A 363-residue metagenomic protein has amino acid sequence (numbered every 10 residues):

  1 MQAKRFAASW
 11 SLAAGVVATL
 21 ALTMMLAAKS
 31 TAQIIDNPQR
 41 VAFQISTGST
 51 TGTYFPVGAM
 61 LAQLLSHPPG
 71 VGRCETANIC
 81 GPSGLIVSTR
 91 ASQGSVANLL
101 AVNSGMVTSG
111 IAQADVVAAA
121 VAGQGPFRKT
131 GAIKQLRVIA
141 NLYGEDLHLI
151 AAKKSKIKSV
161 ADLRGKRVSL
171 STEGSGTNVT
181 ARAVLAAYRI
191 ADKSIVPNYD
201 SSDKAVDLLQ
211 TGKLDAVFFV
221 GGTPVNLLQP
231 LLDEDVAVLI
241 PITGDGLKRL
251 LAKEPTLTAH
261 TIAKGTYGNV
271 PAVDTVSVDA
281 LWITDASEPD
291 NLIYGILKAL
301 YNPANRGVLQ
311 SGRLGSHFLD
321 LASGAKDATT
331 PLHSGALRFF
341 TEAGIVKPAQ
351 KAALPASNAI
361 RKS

Functional and structural regions predicted by a protein language model:
M1-S9: N-terminal secretory signal peptides that target proteins for export/translocation
A13-M25: Bacterial N-terminal signal peptides
Q33-Q113: N-terminal (or domain-start) structured segment
A42-A77, G144-T211, R306, A322-R338: Bilobed "Venus flytrap"/periplasmic-binding protein-like clamshell domains and structurally analogous long
T76-L100, D192-T211, G222-N226, P355: Short helix-initiation/N-cap motifs at beta->coil->alpha
V107-Y143, G222-V225: Acidic, polar ligand-binding/catalytic clefts
A114-V116, Q124-P126, S155, A191-P289: Pocket-lining segment of extracytoplasmic ligand-binding domains
K204, G221-E234, L239, R249-L251 (+2 more regions): An extracytoplasmic/periplasmic, membrane-proximal ligand-sensing/linker region
